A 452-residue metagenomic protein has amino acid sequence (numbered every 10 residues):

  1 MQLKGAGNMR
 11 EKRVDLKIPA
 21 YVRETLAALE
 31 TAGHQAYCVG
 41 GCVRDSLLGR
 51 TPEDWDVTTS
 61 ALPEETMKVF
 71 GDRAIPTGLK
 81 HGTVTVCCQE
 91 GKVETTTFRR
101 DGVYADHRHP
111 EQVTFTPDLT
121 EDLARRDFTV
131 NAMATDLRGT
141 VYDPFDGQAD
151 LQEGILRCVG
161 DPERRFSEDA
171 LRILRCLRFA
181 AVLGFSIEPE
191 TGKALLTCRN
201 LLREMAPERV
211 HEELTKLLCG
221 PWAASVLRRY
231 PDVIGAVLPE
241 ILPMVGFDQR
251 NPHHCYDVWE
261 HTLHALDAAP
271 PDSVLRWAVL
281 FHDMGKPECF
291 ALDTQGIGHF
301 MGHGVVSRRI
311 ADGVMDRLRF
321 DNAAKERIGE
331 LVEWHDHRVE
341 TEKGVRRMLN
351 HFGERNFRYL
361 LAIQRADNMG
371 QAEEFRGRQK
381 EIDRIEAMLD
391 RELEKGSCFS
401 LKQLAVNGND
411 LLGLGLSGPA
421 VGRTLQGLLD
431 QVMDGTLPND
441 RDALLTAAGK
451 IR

Functional and structural regions predicted by a protein language model:
Q2-R452: Catalytic cores of the polymerase beta-like nucleotidyltransferase superfamily and closely associated nucleotide
